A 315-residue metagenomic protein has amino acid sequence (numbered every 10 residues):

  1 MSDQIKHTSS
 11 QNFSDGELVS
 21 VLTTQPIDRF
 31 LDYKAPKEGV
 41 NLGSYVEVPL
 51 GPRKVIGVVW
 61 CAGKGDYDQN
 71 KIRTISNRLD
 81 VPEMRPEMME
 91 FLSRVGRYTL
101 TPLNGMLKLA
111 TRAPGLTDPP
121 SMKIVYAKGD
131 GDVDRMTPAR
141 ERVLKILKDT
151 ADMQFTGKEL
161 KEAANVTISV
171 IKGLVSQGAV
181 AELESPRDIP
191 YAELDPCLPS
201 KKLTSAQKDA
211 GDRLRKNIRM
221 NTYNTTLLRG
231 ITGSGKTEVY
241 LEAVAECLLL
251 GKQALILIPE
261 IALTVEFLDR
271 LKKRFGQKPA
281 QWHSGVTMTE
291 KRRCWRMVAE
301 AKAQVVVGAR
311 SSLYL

Functional and structural regions predicted by a protein language model:
M1-L315: Accessory, non-ATPase domains that flank or precede helicase/AAA+ motor cores in DNA-metabolism machines
